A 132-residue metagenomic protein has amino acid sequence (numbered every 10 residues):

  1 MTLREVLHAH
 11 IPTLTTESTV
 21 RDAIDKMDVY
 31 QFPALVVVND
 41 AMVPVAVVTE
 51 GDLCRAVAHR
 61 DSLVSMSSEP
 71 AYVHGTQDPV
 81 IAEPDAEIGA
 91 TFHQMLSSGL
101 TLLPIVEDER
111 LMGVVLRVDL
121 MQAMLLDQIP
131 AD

Functional and structural regions predicted by a protein language model:
M1-H10, T49-L96, L111, L116-D132: Tandem CBS (Bateman) regulatory domains
L14-F32, V38, I81-G99, V106 (+1 more regions): The conserved cystathionine-beta-synthase
M27-Y30, L35-D52, M95, L103-D119: A glycine-centered beta-loop-beta connector
